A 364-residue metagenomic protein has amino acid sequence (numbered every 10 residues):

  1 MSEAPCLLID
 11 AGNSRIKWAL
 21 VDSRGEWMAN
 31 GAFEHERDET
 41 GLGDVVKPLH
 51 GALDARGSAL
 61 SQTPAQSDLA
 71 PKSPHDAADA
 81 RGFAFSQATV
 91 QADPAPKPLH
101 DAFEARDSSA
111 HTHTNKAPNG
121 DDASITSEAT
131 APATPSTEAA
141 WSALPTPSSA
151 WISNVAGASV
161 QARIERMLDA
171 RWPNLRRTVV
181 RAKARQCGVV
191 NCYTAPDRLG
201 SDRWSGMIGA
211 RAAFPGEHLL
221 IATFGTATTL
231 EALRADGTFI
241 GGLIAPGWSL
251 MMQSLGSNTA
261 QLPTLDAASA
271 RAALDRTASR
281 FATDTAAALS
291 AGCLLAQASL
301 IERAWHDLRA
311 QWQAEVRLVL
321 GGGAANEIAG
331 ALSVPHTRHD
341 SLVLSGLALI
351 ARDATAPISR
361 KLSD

Functional and structural regions predicted by a protein language model:
S2-G51, T89, H113, A123-T126 (+3 more regions): Short glycine-rich, Thr/Ser-proximal phosphate-binding strand/loop in the N-terminal lobe of ATP-dependent enzymes
C6-D10, S149-W151, L219-T223, V319: Short glycine-aspartate micro-motif
I16-L20, T228-L233: Short beta-strand scaffold segments in enzyme catalytic cores
R37, D197-S201, G206-H218, I240-S290 (+1 more regions): Glycine-rich phosphate-binding loop plus the immediately following alpha-helix
V46-G57, P135-S149, R171, A304-V316: Phosphate/pyrophosphate-binding loops at sites that engage ATP/ADP/AMP, CoA/4′-phosphopantetheine, polyphosphate
K47, G51, D68, K72-H75 (+6 more regions): Asparagine/serine/threonine-enriched low-complexity, disordered tracts, especially those forming N-linked glycosylation
P135-L199, R234-L243, G247, A282-L294 (+3 more regions): Short beta-strand-loop/turn "lid" adjacent to the catalytic site in phosphate-handling enzymes
A260, H336-D364: Glycine-rich phosphate-binding/hydrolytic loop that grips phosphoryl groups
